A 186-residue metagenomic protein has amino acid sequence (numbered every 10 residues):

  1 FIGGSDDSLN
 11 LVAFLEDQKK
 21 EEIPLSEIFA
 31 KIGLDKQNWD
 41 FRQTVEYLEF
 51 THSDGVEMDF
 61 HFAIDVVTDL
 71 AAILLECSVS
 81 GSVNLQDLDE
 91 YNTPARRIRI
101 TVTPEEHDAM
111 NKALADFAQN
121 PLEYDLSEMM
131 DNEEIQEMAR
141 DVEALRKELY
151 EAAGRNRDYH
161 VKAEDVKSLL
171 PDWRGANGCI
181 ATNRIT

Functional and structural regions predicted by a protein language model:
F1-F41: N-terminal leader/targeting peptides and immediately adjacent processing regions
D7-F14, V67, A71-L74, R146: Amphipathic alpha-helical elements of HEAT/ARM-like alpha-solenoid repeat scaffolds that form extended
N10, P24, Q37-Q43, V66 (+2 more regions): Structural recognition of alpha-solenoid helical scaffolds
S26-F29, G33, R42-V45, A71 (+3 more regions): Hydrophobic core segments within long, regular secondary-structure runs in both alpha- and beta-rich folds
E27-T51, A115-L122, K162-K167, D172-W173: Non-catalytic all-alpha helical scaffold/repeat segments
T51-V66: Structural motif
F62-S127: Amphipathic protein-protein interaction modules
M110-N177: Low-complexity intrinsically disordered segments
